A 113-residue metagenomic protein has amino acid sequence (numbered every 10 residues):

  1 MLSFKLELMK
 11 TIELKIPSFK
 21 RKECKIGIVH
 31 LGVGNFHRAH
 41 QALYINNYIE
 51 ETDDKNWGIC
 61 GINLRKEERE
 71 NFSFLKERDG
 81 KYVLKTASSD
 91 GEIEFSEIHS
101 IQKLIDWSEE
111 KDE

Functional and structural regions predicted by a protein language model:
L2-E113: Non-transmembrane, aqueous-exposed alpha-helical and coiled segments at domain scale
